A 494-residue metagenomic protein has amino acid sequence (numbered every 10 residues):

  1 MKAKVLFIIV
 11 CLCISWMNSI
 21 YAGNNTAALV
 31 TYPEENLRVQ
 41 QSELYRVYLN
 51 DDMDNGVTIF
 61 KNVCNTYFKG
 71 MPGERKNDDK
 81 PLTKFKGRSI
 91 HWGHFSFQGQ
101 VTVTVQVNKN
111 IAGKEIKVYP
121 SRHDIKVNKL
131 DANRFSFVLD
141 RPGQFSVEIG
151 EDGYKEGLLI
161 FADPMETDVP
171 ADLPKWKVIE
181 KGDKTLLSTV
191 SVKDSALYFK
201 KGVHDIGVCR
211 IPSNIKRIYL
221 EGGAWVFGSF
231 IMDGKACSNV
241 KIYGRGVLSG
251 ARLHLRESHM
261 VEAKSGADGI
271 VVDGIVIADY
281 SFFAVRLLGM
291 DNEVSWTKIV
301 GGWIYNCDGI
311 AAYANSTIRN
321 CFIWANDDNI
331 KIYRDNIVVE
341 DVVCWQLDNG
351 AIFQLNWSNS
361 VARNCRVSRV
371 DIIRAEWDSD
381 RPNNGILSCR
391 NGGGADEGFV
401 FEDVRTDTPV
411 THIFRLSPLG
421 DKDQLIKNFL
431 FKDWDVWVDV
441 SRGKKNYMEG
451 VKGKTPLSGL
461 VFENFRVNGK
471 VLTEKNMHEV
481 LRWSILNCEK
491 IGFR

Functional and structural regions predicted by a protein language model:
M1-V5: Positively charged n-region of N-terminal signal peptides that target proteins for export
F7-W16: Bacterial N-terminal signal peptides
S19-P212, F227-I231, K235-S238, V247-R252 (+2 more regions): Extracellular "leader-to-stem" segments immediately downstream of a signal peptide or signal-anchor in secreted/lumenal
L49, G56, K61, D273-I275 (+1 more regions): Aromatic- and glycine-enriched pocket-lining scaffold segments that form the walls of small-molecule binding clefts
F137-L139, H204-R217, W225-Y243, G250-V271 (+4 more regions): Extracellular beta-strand-rich solenoid/capping regions of secreted or surface-exposed proteins that bind or remodel
R217, G222, S238-S249, D268-D279 (+9 more regions): Right-handed parallel beta-helix
L253-A263, D279-F283, W303-I310, W324-D328 (+4 more regions): Extracellular beta-strand/beta-solenoid scaffold signature
W377-R494: Extracellular beta-rich repeat passengers
